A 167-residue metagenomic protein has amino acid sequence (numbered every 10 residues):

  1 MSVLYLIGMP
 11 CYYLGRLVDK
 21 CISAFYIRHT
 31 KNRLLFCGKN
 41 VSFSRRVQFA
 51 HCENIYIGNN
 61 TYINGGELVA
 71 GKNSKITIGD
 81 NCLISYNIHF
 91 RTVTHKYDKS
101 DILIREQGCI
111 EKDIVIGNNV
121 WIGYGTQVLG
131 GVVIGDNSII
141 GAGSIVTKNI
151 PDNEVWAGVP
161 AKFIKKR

Functional and structural regions predicted by a protein language model:
M1-R33, G38-N40, N81, N87-I88 (+6 more regions): Terminal amphipathic alpha-helical/low-complexity segments used for targeting or macromolecular assembly
R33-L34, E53, S74, V146: Extracytoplasmic/secreted proteins and extracellular or luminal domains
V47-I57, Y62-V132, V159-P160, R167: Flexible, glycine/small-residue-enriched loop-and-beta-strand segment within the central core of proteins
I63, A142, D152: Catalytic-loop Lys-Pro-X-Asn motif of eukaryotic-like protein kinases
I88, H95, S144-I145, P151: Flexible glycine-rich beta->alpha loop in the catalytic core of nucleotide-sugar glycosyltransferases
G123-I139, S144-K148: Beta-rich strand-turn-strand
D152, A157-P160: Acidic, glycine-centered active-site loop in nucleotide-sugar glycosyltransferases
